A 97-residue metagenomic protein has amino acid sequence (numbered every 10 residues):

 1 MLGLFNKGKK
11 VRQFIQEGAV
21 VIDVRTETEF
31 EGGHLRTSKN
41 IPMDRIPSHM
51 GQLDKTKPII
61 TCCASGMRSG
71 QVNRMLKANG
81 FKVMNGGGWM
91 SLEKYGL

Functional and structural regions predicted by a protein language model:
L2-V20, E27-P58, M67-L97: Rhodanese-like catalytic fold shared by cysteine-dependent sulfurtransferases and DSP/PTP-type phosphatases
C62: Short, surface-exposed ligand- or partner-binding patches at beta-edge/loop junctions that are enriched in aromatics
